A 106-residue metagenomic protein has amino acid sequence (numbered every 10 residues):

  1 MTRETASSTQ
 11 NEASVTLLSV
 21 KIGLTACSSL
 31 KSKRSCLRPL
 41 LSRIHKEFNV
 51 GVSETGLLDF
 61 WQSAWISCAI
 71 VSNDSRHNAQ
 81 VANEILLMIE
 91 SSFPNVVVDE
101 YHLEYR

Functional and structural regions predicted by a protein language model:
T2-K46, M88, S92: N-terminal first-folded block
E12-S14, D59, L103: Flexible hinge/switch segments at interdomain interfaces of large molecular machines
L17, E47, W61-W65: Short connector loops at helix/strand junctions that flank enzyme active sites, especially segments positioning acidic
L18-I22, I66-C68, E100-L103: A structural signal for short, well-ordered beta-strand segments
S32, C36, F60-Q62, H77 (+1 more regions): Generic, well-ordered alpha-helical segments
F48-G56, V96-H102: Short beta-strand elements
S53-N73: Short, charge-patterned binding micro-sites
V71-R106: C-terminal structural segments of small proteins and small subunits
